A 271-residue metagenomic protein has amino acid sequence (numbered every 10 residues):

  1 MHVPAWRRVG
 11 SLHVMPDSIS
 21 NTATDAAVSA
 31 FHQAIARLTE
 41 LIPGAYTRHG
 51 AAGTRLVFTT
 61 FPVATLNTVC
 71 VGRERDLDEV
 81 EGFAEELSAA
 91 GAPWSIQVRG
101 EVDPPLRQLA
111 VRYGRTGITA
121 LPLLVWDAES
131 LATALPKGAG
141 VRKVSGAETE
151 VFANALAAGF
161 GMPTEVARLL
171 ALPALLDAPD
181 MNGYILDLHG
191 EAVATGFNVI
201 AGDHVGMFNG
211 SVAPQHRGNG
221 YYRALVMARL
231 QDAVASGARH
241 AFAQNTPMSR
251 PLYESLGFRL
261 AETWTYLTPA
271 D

Functional and structural regions predicted by a protein language model:
H2-A89, V102: N-terminal charged segments
H13, G72-S145, T149-E150, A243 (+1 more regions): Acyl-donor-binding surface of acyltransferase catalytic domains
E40-T47, A92-P93, G117-L121, L175-I185 (+2 more regions): A short helix-loop-beta-strand connector motif used in the catalytic cores of GNAT acetyltransferases and, in some
P62-N67, I118, V199-F208, R217: A conserved beta-turn-beta hairpin within the catalytic core of GNAT-like acetyltransferases that forms part
L77-E85, F208, V212, G218-Q231: Conserved acetyl-CoA-binding loop-helix of GNAT-fold acetyltransferases
A90-G91, A155-V166: Helix-loop element at the rim of GNAT/NAT acetyltransferase active sites that forms part of the acceptor-substrate
D103-T116, R223, P247-T263: Conserved active-site alpha-helix within GNAT-family acetyltransferase domains
P163-A213: A conserved beta-strand-loop-helix scaffold within acyl/acetyltransferase catalytic domains
